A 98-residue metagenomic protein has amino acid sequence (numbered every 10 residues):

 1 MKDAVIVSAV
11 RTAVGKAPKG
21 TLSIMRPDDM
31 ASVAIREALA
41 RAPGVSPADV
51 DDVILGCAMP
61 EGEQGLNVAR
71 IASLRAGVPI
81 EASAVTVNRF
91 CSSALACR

Functional and structural regions predicted by a protein language model:
M1-P27: Condensing-enzyme catalytic core mediating Claisen C-C bond formation in acyl metabolism
R11, K16, D52, A58-E61 (+1 more regions): Short glycine- and Lys/Arg-enriched binding-loop motifs that mark or flank ligand-binding interfaces
T12-G15, L39-G44, L74-V78: Generic secondary-structure signature for well-ordered alpha-helical cores
P27-P43, V68-A72, C97: Short, well-ordered amphipathic alpha-helical segments that serve as non-catalytic structural scaffolds within diverse
M30, V53-I54: Loop-to-helix transition at the N-terminal end of transmembrane alpha-helices
S46-D52, E81-S83: Short acidic capping loops at alpha-helix termini that bridge into adjacent secondary structure
C57-R98: Conserved catalytic cysteine-centered active-site region of acyl-thioester-dependent Claisen-condensing enzymes
